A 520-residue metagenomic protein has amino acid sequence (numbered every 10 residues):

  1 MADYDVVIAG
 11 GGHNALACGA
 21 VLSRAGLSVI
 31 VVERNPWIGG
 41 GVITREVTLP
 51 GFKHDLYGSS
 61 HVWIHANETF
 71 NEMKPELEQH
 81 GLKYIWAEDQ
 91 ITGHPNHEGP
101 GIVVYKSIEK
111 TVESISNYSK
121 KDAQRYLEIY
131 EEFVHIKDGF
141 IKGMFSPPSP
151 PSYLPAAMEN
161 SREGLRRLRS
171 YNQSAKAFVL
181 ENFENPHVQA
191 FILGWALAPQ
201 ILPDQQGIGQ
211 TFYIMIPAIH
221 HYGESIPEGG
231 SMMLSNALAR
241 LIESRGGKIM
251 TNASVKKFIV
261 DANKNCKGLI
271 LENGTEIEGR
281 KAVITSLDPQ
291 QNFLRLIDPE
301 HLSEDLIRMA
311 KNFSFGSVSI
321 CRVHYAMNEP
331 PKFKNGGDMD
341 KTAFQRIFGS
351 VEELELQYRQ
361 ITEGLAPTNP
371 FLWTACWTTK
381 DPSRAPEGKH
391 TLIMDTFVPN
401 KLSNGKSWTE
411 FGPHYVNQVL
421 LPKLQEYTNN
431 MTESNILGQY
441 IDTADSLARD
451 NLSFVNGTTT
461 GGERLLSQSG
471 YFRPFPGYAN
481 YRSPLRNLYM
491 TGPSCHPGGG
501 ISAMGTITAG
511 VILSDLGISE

Functional and structural regions predicted by a protein language model:
M1-V6, R24-A25, P476, R482 (+1 more regions): Extreme N-terminal leader/targeting segments of oxidoreductases
A2-G139: N-terminal glycine-rich phosphate/pyrophosphate-binding loop and immediately adjacent elements
H97-Q206: Rossmann-like flavin
L154-R166, L202-A239: Helix-loop-beta segment of a Rossmann-like dinucleotide-binding subdomain
N185, Q189-Q200, P367-A375, N429-H496: A glycine-rich dinucleotide-binding beta-alpha-beta segment and adjacent secondary-structure elements that constitute
I216-C266, I270: Helical element adjacent to the flavin cofactor pocket in flavoenzyme catalytic cores
K256-A385: Mid-domain catalytic core of redox enzymes that form a hydrophobic substrate pocket/lid adjacent to a catalytic redox
P493-S514: A conserved FAD-binding loop/helix module that cradles the flavin
